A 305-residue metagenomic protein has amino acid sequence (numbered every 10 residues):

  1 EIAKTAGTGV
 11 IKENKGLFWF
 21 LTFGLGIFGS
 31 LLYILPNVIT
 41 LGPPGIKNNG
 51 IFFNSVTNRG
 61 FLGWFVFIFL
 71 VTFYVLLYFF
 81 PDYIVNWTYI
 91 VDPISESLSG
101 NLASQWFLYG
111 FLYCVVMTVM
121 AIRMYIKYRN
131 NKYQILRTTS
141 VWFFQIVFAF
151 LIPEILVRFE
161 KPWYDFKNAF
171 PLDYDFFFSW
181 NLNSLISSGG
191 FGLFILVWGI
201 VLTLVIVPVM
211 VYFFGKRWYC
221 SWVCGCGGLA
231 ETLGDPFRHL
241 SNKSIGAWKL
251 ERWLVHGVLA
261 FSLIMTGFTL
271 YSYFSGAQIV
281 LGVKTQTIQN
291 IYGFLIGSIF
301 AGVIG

Functional and structural regions predicted by a protein language model:
E1-G305: Non-ligating segments of multi-cofactor redox enzymes
